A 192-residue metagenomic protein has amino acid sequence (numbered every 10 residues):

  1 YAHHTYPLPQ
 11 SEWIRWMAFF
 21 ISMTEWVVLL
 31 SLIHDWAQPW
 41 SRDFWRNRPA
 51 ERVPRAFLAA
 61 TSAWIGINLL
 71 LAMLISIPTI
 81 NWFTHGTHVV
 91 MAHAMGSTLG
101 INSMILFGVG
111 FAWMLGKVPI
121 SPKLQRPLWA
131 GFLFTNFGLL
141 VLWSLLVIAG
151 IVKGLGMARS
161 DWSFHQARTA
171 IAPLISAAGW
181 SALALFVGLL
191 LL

Functional and structural regions predicted by a protein language model:
Y1-T5, M17-W40, R55-I77, M91-K117 (+1 more regions): Hydrophobic cores of alpha-helical transmembrane segments in multi-pass integral membrane proteins
H4-E12: Membrane-interface helix caps and helix-loop-helix hairpins in membrane proteins
S11, R52-V53: Secondary-structure junction/capping motif
P39-E51, P122: Membrane-interfacial, low-structure loops and terminal tails that flank and connect transmembrane helices in multi-pass
F44, T84, G179: Active-site-adjacent structural elements in folded domains
W82-V90: Flexible, glycine/threonine-enriched loop-and-boundary segments that flank and lead into catalytic domains of large
